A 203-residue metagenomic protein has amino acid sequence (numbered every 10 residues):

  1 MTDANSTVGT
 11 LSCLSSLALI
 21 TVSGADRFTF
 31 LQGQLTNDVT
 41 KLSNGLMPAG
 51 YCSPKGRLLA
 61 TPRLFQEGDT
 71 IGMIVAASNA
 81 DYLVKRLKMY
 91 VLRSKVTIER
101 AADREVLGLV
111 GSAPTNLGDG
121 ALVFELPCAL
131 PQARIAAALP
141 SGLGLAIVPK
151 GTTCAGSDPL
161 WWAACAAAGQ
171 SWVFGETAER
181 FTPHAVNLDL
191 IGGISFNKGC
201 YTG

Functional and structural regions predicted by a protein language model:
M1-T202: Basic, glycine/lysine-rich polyanion-binding surfaces/domains
